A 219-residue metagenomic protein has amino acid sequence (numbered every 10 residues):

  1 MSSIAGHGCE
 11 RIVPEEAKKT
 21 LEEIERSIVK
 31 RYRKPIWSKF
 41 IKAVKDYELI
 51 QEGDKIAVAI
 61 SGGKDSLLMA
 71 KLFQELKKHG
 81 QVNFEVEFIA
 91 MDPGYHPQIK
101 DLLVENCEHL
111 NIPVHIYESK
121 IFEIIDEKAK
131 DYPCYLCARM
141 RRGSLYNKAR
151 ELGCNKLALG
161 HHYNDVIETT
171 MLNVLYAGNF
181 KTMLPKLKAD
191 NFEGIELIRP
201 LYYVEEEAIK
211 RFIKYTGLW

Functional and structural regions predicted by a protein language model:
S2-L172, Y176-N179, L184, E207-Y215: ATP-dependent adenylation/nucleotidyltransferase module used to activate substrates
P185-W219: Metal-dependent de-N-acetylase/amidase catalytic core
